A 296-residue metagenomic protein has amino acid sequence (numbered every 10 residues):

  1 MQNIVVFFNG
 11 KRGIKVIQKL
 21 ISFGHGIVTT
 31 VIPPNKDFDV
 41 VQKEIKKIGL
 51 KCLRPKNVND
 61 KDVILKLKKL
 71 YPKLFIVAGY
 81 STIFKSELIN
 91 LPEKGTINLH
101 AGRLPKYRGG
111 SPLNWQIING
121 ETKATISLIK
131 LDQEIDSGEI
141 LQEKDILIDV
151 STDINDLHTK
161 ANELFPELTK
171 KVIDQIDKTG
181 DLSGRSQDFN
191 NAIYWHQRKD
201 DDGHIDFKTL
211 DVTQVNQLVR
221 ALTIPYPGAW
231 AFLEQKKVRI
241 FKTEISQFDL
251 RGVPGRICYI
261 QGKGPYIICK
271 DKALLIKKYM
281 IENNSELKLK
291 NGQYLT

Functional and structural regions predicted by a protein language model:
M1-P225, W230, Y259-L275, I281-S285 (+1 more regions): One-carbon transfer enzymes
A231-Q235: Mid-to-C-terminal catalytic/tRNA-binding core of tRNA(Ile)-lysidine synthase
K236-I240, L274-L275: Short, isolated positions in well-ordered beta-strands
F241-F248, K278-N284: A short, sequence-level motif marking secondary-structure junctions
E244-P265: A conserved acidic, glycine/proline-rich C-terminal tail/linker
